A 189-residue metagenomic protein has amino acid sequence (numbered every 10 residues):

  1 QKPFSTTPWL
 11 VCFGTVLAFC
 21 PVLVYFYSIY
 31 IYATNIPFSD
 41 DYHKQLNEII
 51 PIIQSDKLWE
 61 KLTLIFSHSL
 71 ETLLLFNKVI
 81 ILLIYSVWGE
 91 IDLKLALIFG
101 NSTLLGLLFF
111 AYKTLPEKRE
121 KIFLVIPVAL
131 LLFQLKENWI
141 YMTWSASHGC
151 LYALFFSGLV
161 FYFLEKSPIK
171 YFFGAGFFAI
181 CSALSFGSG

Functional and structural regions predicted by a protein language model:
Q1-Y25: Start-transfer (signal-anchor) and selected internal transmembrane alpha helices of multi-pass inner/ER membrane
F26-E71, I80-S86, F186: Extracytoplasmic loop-helix module adjacent to an early transmembrane segment
T72-F76, I98-G106, A146-L159, L184-S185 (+1 more regions): Membrane-embedded alpha-helical segments of multi-pass membrane proteins, especially the transmembrane helices
F76-L104, P116-R119: Juxtamembrane segments of multi-pass membrane glycosylation machinery that transfer sugars from lipid-linked donors
L93, I122-F155: Aromatic- and kink-enriched transmembrane "portal" helix at the membrane-lumen/periplasm boundary that abuts
I98-I122, L130, L159: Transmembrane-helix motifs of polytopic, lipid-linked glycan transferases
Y152, S157-F172: Membrane-interface transmembrane helices that cradle and orient dolichyl/undecaprenyl
Y171-G189: Membrane-interface alpha helices of multi-pass inner-membrane proteins
